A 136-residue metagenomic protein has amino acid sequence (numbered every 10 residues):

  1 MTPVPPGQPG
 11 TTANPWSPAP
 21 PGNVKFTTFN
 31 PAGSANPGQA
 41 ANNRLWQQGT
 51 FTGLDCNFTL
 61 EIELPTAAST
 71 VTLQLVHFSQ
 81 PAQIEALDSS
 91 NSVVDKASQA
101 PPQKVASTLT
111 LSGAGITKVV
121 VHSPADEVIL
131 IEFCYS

Functional and structural regions predicted by a protein language model:
M1-S136: Surface-exposed, well-ordered secondary-structure segments
